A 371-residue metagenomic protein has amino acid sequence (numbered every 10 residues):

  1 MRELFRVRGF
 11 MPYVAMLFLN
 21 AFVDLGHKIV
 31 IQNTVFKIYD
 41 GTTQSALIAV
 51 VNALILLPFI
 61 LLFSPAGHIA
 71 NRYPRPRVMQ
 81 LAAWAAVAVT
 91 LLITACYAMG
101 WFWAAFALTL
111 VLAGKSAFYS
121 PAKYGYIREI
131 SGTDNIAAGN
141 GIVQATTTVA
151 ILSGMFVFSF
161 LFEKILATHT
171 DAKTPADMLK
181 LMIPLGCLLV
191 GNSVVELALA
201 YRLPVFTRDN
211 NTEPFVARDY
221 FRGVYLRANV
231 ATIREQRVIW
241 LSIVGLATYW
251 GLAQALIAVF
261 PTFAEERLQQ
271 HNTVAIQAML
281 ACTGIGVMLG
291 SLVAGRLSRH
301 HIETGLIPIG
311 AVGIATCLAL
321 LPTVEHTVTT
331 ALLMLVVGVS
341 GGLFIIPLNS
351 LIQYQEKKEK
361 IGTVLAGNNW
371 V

Functional and structural regions predicted by a protein language model:
M1-M11, L203-V244: Juxtamembrane intracellular "pre-TM" segments in multi-pass secondary transporters
M11-I29, V51-A70, P74-V89, A104-E163 (+6 more regions): Substrate-agnostic recognition of the 12-TM MFS/MFS-like secondary transporter fold
V14, F18-F22, G26-T34, I165-G186 (+3 more regions): A single, central transmembrane helix in multi-pass transporters
R72-A86, R296-V312: Cytoplasmic membrane-interface "Motif A"-like loop-to-helix N-cap segments of 12-TM Major Facilitator Superfamily
W84-G100, V312-H326: C-terminal ends and interior cores of transmembrane alpha-helices in multi-pass membrane transporters/permeases
M99-A104, T147-A200: Helix-loop-helix hairpin linking two adjacent transmembrane segments in secondary transporters
G125, E129, L181-A217: Helix-loop junctions on the cytosolic side of multi-pass membrane transporters, especially the intracellular loop
T304-I345: C-terminal transmembrane helical hairpin of 12-TM major facilitator-type secondary transporters
